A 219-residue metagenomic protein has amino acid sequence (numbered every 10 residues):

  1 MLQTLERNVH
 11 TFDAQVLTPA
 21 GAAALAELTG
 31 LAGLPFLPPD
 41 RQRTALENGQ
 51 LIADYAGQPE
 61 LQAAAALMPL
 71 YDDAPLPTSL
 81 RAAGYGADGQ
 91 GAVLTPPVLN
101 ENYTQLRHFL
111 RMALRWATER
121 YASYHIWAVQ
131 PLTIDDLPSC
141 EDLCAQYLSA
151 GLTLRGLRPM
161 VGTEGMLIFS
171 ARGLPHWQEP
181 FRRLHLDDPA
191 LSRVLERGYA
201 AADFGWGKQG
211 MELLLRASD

Functional and structural regions predicted by a protein language model:
M1-R41, L46-Y55, P180-L184: Short amphipathic alpha-helix that is part of the acyltransferase structural core
Q3-T4, E101-N102, T118, T133-D219: Intrinsically disordered, low-complexity, positively biased terminal segments
R43-T44, N48, E60-E101: Conserved acyl-donor/pantetheine-binding loop and adjacent beta-alpha core of acyl/acetyltransferases and related
Q50-A56, W127, A202: Cytosolic beta-strand hydrophobic patch enriched in CBS
L51, A64-A66, G91-P96, H125-V129 (+3 more regions): Ordered hydrophobic segments in well-structured contexts
A56, M68-Y71, G173, A217: Residue-level signal for short segments within beta-strands and strand-turn junctions of well-structured beta-sheet
G91-A92, T118-P138: Conserved GNAT acetyl-CoA-binding A-motif
G91-E119, E141-D142: Conserved acetyl-CoA-binding loop-helix of GNAT-fold acetyltransferases
